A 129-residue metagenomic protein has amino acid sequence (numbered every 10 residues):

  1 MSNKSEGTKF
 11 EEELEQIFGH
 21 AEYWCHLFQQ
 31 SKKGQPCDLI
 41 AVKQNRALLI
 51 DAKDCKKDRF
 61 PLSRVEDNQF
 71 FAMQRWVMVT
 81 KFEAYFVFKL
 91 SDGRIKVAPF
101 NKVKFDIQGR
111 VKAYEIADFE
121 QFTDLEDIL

Functional and structural regions predicted by a protein language model:
M1-Q30, I95: Acidic-basic catalytic patches of nuclease active cores, encompassing PD-(D/E)XK and other metal-cofactor nuclease
F28, L49-A52, V87: Short, conserved beta-strand edge motifs with alternating hydrophobic and charged residues
Q35: Beta-rich catalytic cores
L39-A41, R46-K57: Conserved catalytic cores of phosphodiester-cleaving nucleases, focusing on short active-site segments
I40, K102-I107: Positively charged, polar, low-complexity stretches
K56-F70: Active-site-adjacent loop/helix micro-motif of nuclease/hydrolase catalytic cores
Q74-V103: Nucleic-acid nuclease catalytic cores
R110-L129: Charged phosphate-binding loop/patch that engages nucleotide di/tri-phosphates or the phosphate backbone of nucleic
